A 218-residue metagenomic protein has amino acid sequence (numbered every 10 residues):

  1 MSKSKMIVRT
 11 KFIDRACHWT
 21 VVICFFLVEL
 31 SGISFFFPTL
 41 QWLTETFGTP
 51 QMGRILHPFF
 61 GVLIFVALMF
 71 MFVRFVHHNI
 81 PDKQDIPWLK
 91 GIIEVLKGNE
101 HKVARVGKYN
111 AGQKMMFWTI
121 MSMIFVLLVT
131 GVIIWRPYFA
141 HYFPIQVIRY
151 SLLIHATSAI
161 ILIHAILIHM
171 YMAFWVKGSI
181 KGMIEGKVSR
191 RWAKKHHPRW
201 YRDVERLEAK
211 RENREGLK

Functional and structural regions predicted by a protein language model:
M1-K218: Membrane-embedded alpha-helical bundles that constitute the cytochrome b-like, heme-associated redox core of multi-pass
